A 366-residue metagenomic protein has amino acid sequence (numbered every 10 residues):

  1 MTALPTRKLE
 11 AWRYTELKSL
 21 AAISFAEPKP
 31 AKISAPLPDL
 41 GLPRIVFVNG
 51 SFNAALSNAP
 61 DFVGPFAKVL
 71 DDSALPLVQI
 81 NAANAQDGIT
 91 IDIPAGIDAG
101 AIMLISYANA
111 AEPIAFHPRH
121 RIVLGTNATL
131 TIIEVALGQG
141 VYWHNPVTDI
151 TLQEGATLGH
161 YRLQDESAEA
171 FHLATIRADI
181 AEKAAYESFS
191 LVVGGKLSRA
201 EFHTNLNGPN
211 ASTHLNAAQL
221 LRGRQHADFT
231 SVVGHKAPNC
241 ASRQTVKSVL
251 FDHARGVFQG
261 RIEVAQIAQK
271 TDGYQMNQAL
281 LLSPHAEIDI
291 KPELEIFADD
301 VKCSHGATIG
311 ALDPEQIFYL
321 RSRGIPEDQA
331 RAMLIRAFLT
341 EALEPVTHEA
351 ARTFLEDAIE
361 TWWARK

Functional and structural regions predicted by a protein language model:
M1-D87, P94, D98, I105 (+1 more regions): N-terminal amphipathic, basic helical "cap/leader" segment at the start of enzyme domains
A67-I325, L339, L343-K366: Conserved beta-strand/loop scaffold segments within soluble protein domains that form the structured core and edges
